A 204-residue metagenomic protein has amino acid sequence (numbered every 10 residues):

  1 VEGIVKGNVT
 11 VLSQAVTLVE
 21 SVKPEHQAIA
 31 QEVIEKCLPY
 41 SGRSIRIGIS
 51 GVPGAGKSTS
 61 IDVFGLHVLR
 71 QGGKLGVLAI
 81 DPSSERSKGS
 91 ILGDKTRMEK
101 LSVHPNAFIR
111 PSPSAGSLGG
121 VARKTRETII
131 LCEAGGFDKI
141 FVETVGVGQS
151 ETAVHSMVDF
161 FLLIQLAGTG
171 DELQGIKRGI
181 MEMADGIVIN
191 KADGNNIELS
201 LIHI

Functional and structural regions predicted by a protein language model:
E2-S44, A55, F64-S150, M157-E172: Nucleotide-state-sensitive switch-loop elements of NTP-binding domains
I47-I49: Hydrophobic anchor at the beta1->P-loop junction of P-loop NTPases
V52: P-loop (Walker A) phosphate-binding loop of NTP-binding proteins
S60: Hydrophobic positions on the alpha1 helix immediately C-terminal to the Walker A/P-loop
F161-I164, M181-A192: Conserved beta-strand/loop subsegment of P-loop NTPase cores
L199: Short glycine/threonine-rich loop/turn motifs
I202-I204: Conserved small/polar residues in nucleotide/adenosyl-binding loops
